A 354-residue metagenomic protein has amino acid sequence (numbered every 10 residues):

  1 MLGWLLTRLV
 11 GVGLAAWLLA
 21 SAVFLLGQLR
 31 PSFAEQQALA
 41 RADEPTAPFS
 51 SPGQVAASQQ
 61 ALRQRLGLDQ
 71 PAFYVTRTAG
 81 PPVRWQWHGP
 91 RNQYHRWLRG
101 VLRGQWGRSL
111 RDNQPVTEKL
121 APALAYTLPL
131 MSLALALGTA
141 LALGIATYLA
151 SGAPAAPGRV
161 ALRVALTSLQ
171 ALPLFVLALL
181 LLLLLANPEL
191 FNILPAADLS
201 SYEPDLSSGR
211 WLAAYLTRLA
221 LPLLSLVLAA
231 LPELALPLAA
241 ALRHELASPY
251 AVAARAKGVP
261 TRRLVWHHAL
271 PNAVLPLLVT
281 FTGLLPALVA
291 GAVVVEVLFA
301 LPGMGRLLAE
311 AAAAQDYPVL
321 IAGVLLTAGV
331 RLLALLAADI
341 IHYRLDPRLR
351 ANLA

Functional and structural regions predicted by a protein language model:
L2-G3, L124-A125, L133-G158, L174 (+2 more regions): Alpha-helical transmembrane segments of integral membrane proteins, especially multi-pass inner/plasma-membrane
G3, V12-P31, L130, A142 (+1 more regions): Helix-terminus/capping and membrane-interface signal
L5, L9, S58, L62 (+10 more regions): Hydrophobic alpha-helical segments of integral membrane proteins, encompassing both true transmembrane helices
V12, A123, T127, V164-T167 (+2 more regions): Residue-level signal for discrete positions within transmembrane alpha-helices of multi-pass small-molecule
W17-H88, L190-W211: Hydrophobic alpha-helical transmembrane segments of membrane transport/permease proteins and related membrane-embedded
A22-R30, V164-A197, S225-L231: Membrane-water interface segments at the C-terminal ends of transmembrane alpha-helices in multi-pass inner-membrane
A61-W85, R163-F175, L221-A229, R263-L278: Hydrophobic alpha-helical transmembrane segments
D69-L143: An internal, D/E-rich "acidic patch" concept
